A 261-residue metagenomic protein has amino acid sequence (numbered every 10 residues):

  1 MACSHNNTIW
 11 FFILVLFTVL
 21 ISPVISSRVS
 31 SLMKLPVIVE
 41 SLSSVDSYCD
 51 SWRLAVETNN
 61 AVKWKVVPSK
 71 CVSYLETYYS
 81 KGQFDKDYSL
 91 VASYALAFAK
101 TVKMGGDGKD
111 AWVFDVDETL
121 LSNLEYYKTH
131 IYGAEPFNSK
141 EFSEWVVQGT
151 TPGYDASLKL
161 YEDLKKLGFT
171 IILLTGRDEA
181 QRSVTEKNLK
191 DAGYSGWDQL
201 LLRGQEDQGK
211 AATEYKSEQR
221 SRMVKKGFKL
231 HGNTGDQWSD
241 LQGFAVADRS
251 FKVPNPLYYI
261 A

Functional and structural regions predicted by a protein language model:
A2-F114: Non-catalytic pre-domain segments flanking phosphatase-related domains
P68, D85, G105-A111, L120-P152 (+2 more regions): Active-site neighborhood of HAD-like aspartate-dependent phosphohydrolases
Y78-D85, V146-T150, I172-R177, G209-K210: Second-shell loop/turn segments in exported
D107-D110, K165-I172, S195-Q199, G227-H231 (+1 more regions): Loop/turn elements at helix/coil->beta-strand transitions in domains of secreted/extracellular proteins
E118-T119, Q148, S157-K190, Q199-R203: Substrate-recognition element of Asp-dependent hydrolases with the DxDx(T/V) motif
T119-L121, Y127-K128, K166-I171, G176-Q181 (+3 more regions): Solvent-exposed loop/turn segments at secondary-structure junctions within structured extracellular/periplasmic domains
E179-H231: Substrate-recognition "cap/lid" segment bordering the active-site pocket of phosphatases
S217-R220, K226-A261: Acidic, Mg2+-coordinating phosphoryl-transfer loop and its flanking beta/alpha structural elements, shared across
